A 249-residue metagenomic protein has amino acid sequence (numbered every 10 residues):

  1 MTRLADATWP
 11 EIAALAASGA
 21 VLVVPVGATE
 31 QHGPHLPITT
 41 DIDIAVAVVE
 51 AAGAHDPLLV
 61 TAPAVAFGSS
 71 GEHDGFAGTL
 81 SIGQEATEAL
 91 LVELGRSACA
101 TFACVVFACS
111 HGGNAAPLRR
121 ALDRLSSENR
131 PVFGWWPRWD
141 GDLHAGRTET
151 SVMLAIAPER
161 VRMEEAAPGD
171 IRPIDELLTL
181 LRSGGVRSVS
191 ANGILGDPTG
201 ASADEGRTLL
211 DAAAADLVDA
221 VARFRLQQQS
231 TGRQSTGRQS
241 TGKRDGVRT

Functional and structural regions predicted by a protein language model:
M1-V106, S110-R233, R238, G242-T249: Extended, histidine- and acidic-residue-enriched regions that form the cofactor-binding/catalytic faces
